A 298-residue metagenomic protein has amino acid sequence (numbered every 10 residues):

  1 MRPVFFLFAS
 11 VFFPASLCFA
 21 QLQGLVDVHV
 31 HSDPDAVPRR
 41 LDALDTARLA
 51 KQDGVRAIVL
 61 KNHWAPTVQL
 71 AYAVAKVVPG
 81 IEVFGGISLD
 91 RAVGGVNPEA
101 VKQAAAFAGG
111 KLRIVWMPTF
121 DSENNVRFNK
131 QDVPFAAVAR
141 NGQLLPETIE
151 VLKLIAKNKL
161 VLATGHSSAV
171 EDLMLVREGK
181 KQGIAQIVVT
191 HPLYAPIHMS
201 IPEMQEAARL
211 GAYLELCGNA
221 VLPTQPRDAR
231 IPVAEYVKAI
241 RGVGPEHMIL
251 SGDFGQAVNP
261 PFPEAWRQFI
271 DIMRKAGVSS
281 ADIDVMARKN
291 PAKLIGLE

Functional and structural regions predicted by a protein language model:
V4-S16: Bacterial N-terminal signal peptides
C18-Q21: Boundary at the C-terminal end of the N-terminal hydrophobic targeting segment
Q23-V37, G165: Histidine-centered catalytic micro-motifs
H31-D33, H63, G86-A92, P118-S122 (+4 more regions): Active-site beta-loop-alpha junctions enriched in small/polar residues
R40-D132: A metal-dependent hydrolase metal-coordination microenvironment
A43-T46, Q69-A73, P79, E99-R113 (+4 more regions): Histidine/acidic residue-rich metal-binding segments in metalloenzymes
C217, V243-F262: Short acidic/histidine-rich active-site segments
P263-E298: Mid-to-C-terminal alpha-helical segments outside catalytic/metal-binding sites
